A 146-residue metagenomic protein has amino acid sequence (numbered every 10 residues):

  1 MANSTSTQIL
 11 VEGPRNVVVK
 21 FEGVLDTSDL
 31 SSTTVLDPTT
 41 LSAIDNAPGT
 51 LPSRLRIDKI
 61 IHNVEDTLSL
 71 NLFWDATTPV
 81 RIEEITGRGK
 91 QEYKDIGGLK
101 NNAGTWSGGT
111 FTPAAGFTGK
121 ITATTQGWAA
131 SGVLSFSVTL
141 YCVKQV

Functional and structural regions predicted by a protein language model:
M1-G49: Solvent-exposed, flexible loop/coil segments flanking beta-strands in beta-rich domains
M1-P14, T125-V146: C-terminal interaction-tip segments
V19, I57, L70-L72, I82 (+2 more regions): Hydrophobic beta-strand residues in large extracellular and virion-surface proteins
L25-T33, L68-L70, V80, Q126-S137: Short, surface-exposed beta-strand/loop "edge" segments at domain boundaries and coil↔beta transitions
D37-F73: Beta-rich globular "head" domains
D66-T86: Short, surface-exposed beta-strand/strand-loop-strand elements in extracellular ectodomains
V80-W106: An anionic, turn-rich surface loop/hairpin at beta-sheet edges that serves as a generic interaction/coordination patch
A103-S135: Noncatalytic modules at the cell exterior or secretory-pathway interfaces, chiefly beta-strand-rich lectin/adhesion
